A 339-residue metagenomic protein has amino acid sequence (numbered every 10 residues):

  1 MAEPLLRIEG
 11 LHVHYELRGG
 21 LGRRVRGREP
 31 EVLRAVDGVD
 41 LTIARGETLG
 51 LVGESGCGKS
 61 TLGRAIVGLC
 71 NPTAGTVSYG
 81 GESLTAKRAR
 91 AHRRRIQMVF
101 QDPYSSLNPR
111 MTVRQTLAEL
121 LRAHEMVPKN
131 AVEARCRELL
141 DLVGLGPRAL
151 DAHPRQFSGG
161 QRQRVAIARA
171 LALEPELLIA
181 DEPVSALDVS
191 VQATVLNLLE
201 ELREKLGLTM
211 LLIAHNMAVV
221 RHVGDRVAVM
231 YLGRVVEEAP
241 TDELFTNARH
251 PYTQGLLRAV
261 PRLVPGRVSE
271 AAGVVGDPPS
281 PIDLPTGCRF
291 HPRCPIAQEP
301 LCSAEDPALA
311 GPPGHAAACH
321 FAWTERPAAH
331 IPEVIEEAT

Functional and structural regions predicted by a protein language model:
A2-P4, L17-G27, P147, P240-T339: Charged, flexible cofactor/metal-binding loops and thiol motifs
V67: Helix-to-loop junction immediately C-terminal to a conserved catalytic motif
G75-L84, H92: Conserved ABC transporter NBD signature motif
A131-R148, L257-R258: Conserved ABC ATPase "signature" region
H153-F157, Q161: Conserved ABC ATPase signature
A172-E176: A short, proline-enriched helix->beta-strand linker immediately N-terminal to the Walker B motif in ABC-type P-loop
I179, P183, L187, V191-S269: P-loop NTP-binding/switch modules centered on Walker-like glycine-rich loops
